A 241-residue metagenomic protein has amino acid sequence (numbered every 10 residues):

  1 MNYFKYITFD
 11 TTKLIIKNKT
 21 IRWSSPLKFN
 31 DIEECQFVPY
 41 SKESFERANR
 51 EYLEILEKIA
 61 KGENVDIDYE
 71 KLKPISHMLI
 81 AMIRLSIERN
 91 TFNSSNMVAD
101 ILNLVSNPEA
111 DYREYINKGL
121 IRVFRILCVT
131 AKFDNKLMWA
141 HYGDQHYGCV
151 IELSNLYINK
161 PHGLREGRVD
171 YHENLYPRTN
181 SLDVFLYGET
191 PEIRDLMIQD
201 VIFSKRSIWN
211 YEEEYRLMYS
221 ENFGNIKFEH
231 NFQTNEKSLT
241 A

Functional and structural regions predicted by a protein language model:
M1-A241: Partner-binding and oligomerization surfaces adjacent to conserved cores of proteins that assemble macromolecular
